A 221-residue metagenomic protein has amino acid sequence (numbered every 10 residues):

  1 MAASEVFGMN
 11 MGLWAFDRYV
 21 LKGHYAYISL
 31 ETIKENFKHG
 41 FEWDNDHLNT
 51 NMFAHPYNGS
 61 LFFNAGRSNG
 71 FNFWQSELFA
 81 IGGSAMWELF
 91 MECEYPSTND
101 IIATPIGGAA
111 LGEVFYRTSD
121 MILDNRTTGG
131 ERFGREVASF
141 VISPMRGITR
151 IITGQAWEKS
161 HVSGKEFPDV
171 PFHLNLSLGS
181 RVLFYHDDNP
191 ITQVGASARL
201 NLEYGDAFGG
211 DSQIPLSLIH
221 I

Functional and structural regions predicted by a protein language model:
M1, F71-Q75, T118-F133, G164-V170 (+1 more regions): Short loop/turn motifs that connect adjacent beta-strands in outer-membrane beta-barrel proteins
M1-L21, N49-F90, I102-S119: Hydrophobic alpha-helical membrane-anchor/signal-helix detector
M1-W14, Y19-F37, G164-F184: Transmembrane beta-strand segments of Gram-negative outer membrane beta-barrel proteins
H24, F184-G195: Surface-exposed strand-loop-strand hairpins of Gram-negative outer-membrane beta-barrel proteins
I81-A156: Internal, well-ordered domain-core segments that constitute the primary functional module of diverse proteins
P105-G107, V170-F172, P190-A198: Residues that define the transmembrane beta-barrel architecture of outer-membrane proteins
E113-V114, S180, A196-D206: Residues on the lipid-exposed face of transmembrane beta-strands in outer-membrane beta-barrel proteins
I219-I221: Conserved small/polar residues in nucleotide/adenosyl-binding loops
